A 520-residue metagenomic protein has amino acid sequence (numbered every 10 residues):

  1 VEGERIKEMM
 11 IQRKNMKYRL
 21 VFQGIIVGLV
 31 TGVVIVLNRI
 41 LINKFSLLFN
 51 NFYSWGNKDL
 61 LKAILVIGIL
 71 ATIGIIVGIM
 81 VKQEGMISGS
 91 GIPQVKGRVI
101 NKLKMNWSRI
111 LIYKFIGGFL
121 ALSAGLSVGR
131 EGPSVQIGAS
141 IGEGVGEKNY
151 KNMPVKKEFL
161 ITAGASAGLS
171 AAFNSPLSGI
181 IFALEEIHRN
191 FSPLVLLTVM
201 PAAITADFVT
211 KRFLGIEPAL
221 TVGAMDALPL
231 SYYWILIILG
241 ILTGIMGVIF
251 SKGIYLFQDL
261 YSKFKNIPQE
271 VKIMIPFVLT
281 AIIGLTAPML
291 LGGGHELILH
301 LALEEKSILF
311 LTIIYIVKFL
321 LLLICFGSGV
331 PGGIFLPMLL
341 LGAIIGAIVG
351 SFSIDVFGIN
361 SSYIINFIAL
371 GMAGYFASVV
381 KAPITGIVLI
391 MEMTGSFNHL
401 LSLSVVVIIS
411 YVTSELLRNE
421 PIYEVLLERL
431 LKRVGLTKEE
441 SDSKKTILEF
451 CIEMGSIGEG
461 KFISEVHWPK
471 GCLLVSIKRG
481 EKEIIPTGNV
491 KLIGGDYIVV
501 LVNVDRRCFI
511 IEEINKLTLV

Functional and structural regions predicted by a protein language model:
V1-G435, M454, R479-E481, G495 (+1 more regions): Alpha-helical transmembrane segments and immediately membrane-proximal extracytoplasmic
G89, I116, K444, W468-G471: A short, polar/charged loop/turn motif at coil->beta-strand junctions and beta-hairpin connectors
V95, S443-K445, I485: Short, solvent-exposed coil/turn segments
L297, K445-E449, Y497: Intrinsic-disorder/low-complexity, polar/charged segments enriched in Ser/Thr/Lys/Arg/Asp/Glu/Gln
I368-A369, V379-V380, D442-K444, H467-P469 (+1 more regions): A structural signal for short secondary-structure junctions
V425-S464: Extended boundary segments
M454-I510: Cytosolic Rossmann-like ligand/nucleotide-binding regulatory domains
N515-V520: A common structural junction motif
